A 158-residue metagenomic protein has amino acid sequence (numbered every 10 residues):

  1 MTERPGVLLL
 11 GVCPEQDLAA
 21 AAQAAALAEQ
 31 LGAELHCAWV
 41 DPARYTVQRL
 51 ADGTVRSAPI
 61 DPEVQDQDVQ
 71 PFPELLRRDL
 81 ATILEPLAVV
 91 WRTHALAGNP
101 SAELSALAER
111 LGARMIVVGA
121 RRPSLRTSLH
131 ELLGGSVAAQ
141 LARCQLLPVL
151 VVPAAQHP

Functional and structural regions predicted by a protein language model:
M1-R4, Q16, T82-I116, Q156-P158: Structural beta-alpha unit
T2-I60: Small/aliphatic-rich secondary-structure junction motif
A25, R78-A81, A139: Active-site phosphate/pyrophosphate- and oxyanion-stabilizing loops and adjacent acidic/basic residues in soluble
L31, L87, V137, C144-L146: Short, structured coil segments at secondary-structure junctions
H36-A38, R92-L96, L150-V152: General small-molecule cofactor/ligand-binding pocket signal
D52-R56, R110-G112, G134-G135: Short, hinge-like loop/turn segments at secondary-structure boundaries
S57-L75, R126: A short acidic, glycine-rich active-site loop that binds or catalyzes chemistry on phosphate/adenosine moieties
M115-R143, P158: Glycine-rich, Arg-bearing micro-motifs that act as flexible, cationic patches
